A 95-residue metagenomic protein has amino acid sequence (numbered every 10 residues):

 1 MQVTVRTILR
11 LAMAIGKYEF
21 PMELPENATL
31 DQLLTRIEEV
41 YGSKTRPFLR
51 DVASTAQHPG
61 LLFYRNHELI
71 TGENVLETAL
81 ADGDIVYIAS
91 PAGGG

Functional and structural regions predicted by a protein language model:
M1-G94: Ubiquitin-like/PB1-type beta-grasp interaction modules and other compact soluble beta-rich domains
